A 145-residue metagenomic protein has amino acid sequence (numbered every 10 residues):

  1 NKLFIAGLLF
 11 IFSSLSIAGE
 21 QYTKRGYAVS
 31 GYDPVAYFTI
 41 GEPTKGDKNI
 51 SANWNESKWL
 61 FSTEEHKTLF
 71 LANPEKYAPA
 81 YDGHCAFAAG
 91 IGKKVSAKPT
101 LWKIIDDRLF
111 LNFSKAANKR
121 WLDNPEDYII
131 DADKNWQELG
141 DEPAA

Functional and structural regions predicted by a protein language model:
N1-A6: Sec-dependent signal peptide recognition, specifically the positively charged N-region followed immediately by
L9-F10: Short, linear, compositionally biased motifs with a strong N-terminal bias
S13-L15: N-terminal signal peptide c-region/cleavage motif recognized by signal peptidases
A18-A145: Charged, low-complexity intrinsically disordered segments
